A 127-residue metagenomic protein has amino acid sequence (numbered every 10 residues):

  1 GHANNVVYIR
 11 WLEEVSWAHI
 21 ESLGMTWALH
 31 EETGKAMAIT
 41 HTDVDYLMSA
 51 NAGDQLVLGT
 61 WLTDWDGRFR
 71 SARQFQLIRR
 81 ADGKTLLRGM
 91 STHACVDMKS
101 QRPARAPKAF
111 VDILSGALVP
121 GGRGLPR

Functional and structural regions predicted by a protein language model:
H2-V57, T63-R127: Terminal targeting signals and extreme-terminal segments of soluble enzymes
